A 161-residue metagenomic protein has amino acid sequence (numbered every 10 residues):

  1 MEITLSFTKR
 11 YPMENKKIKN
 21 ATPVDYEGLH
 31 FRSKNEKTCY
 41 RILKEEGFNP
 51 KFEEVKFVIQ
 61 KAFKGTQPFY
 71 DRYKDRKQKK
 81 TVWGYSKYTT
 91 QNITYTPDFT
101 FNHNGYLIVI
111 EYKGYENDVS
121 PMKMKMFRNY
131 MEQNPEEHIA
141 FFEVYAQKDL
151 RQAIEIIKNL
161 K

Functional and structural regions predicted by a protein language model:
E2-K161: Electrostatic, structured charged patches in enzyme active sites and in nucleic-acid/phosphate-binding
